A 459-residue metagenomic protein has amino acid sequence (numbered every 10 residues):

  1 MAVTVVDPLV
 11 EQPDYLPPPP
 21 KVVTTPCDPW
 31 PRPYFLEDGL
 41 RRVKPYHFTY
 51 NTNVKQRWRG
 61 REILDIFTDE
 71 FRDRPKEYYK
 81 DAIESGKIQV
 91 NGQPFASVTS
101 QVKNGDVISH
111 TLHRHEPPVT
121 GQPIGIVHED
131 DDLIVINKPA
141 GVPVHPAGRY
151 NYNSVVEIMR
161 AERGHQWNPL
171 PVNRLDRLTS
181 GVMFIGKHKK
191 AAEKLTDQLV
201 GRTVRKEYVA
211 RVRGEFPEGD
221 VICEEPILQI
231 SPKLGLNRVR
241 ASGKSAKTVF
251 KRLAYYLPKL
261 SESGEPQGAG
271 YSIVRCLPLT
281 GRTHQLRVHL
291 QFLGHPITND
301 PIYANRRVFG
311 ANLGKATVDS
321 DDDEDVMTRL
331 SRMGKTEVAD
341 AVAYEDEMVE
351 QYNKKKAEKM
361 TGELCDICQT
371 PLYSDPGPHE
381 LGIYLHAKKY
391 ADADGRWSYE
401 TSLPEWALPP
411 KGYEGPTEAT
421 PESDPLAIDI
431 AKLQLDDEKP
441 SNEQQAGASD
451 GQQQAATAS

Functional and structural regions predicted by a protein language model:
M1-E77, D81, L236, A241-K247 (+3 more regions): Pseudouridine synthases involved in rRNA/tRNA modification
A82-I83, V102, P278: Short, well-ordered loop/turn sites that connect or cap secondary structure elements
G92-S97, G270-I273: Short alpha-helix capping/helix-loop boundary micro-motifs
K103-Y150, D220-E225: Conserved beta/loop motifs at nucleotide-recognition and modification sites
N151-W167, P232-L234: Internal amphipathic helical hairpin motif
M183-P232, A241: N-terminal accessory regions of nucleic-acid-interacting proteins
L195, R282-L290: Short beta-strand segments enriched for Tyr within beta-sheet-rich domains, predominantly fibronectin type III
